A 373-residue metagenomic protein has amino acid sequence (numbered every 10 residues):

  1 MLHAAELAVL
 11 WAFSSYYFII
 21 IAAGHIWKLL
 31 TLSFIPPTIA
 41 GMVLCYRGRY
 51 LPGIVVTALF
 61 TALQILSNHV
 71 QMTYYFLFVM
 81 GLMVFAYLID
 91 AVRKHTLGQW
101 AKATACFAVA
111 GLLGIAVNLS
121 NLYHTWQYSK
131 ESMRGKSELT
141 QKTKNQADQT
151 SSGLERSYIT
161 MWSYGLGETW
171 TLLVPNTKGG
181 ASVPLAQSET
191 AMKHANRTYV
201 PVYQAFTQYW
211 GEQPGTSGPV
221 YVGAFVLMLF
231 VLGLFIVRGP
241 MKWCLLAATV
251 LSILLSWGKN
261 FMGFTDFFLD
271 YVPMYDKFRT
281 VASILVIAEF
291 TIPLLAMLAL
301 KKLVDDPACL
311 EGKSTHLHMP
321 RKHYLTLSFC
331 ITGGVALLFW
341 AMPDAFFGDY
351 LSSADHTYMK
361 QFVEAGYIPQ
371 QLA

Functional and structural regions predicted by a protein language model:
M1, V226-M228, L295: Transmembrane-helix motifs of polytopic, lipid-linked glycan transferases
M1-F34, A181-T216, L269, A282: Active-site lumenal/periplasmic loops and adjacent helix-entry segments of GT-C-fold, multi-pass membrane
A8, A23-I35, C45-A62, V70-M72 (+2 more regions): Contiguous transmembrane helix-bundle modules in multi-pass membrane proteins
A12-Y16, P36-A40, V56-A62, F225-L232 (+1 more regions): Hydrophobic, membrane-inserted alpha-helices
S120-G233, D344-A373: Periplasmic/ER-lumenal interhelical loops and adjacent helix-loop junctions in multi-pass membrane proteins
